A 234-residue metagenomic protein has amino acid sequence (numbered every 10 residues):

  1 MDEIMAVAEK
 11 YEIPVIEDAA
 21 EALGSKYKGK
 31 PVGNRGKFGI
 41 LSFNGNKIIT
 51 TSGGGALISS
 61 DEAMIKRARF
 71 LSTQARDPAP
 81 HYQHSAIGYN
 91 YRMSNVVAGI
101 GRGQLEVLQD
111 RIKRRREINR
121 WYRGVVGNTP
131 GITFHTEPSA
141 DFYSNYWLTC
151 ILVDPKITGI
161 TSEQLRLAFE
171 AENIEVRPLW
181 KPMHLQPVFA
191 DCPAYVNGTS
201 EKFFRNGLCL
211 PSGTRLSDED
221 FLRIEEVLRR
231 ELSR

Functional and structural regions predicted by a protein language model:
M1-E3, K10, K26, E62-R234: PLP-dependent aminotransferase class I/II
V7-Y11, V15-E17: C-terminal EAL-domain catalytic cores of bacterial cyclic di-GMP phosphodiesterases
V15-E17, L41, S59, P178: Hydrophobic residues in well-ordered beta-strands that form the structural core
E17-T51, P80-S85, T133: Conserved active-site segment immediately N-terminal to the catalytic lysine that forms the internal aldimine
N34-S72, N95: Active-site PLP attachment segment
